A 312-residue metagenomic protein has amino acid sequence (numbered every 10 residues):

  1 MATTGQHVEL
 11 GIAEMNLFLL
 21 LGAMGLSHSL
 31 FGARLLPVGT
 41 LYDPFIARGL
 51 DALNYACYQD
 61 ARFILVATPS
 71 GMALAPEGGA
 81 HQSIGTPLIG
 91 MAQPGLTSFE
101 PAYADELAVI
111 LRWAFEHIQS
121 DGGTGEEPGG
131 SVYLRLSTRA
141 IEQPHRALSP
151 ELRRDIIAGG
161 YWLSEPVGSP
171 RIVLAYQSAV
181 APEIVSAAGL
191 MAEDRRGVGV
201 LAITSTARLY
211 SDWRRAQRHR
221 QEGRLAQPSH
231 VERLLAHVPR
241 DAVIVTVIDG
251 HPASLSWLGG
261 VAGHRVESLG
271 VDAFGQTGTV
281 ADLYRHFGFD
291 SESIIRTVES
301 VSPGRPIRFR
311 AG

Functional and structural regions predicted by a protein language model:
M1-I89, V109-R112, V185, S211 (+1 more regions): Thiamine diphosphate
R34-L36, R62-I64, T97, S131 (+1 more regions): Proline-centered loop/turn at the N-terminus of a beta-strand
R34-Y42, A102, G199-I203: Beta-strand segments within the central parallel beta-sheet cores of soluble alpha/beta enzyme folds
A73-A80, M91, S98, E106-I110 (+1 more regions): Thiamine diphosphate
T86-Q93, Y103: Hydrophobic, small-residue-rich alpha-helical packing segments that form membrane-like cores
